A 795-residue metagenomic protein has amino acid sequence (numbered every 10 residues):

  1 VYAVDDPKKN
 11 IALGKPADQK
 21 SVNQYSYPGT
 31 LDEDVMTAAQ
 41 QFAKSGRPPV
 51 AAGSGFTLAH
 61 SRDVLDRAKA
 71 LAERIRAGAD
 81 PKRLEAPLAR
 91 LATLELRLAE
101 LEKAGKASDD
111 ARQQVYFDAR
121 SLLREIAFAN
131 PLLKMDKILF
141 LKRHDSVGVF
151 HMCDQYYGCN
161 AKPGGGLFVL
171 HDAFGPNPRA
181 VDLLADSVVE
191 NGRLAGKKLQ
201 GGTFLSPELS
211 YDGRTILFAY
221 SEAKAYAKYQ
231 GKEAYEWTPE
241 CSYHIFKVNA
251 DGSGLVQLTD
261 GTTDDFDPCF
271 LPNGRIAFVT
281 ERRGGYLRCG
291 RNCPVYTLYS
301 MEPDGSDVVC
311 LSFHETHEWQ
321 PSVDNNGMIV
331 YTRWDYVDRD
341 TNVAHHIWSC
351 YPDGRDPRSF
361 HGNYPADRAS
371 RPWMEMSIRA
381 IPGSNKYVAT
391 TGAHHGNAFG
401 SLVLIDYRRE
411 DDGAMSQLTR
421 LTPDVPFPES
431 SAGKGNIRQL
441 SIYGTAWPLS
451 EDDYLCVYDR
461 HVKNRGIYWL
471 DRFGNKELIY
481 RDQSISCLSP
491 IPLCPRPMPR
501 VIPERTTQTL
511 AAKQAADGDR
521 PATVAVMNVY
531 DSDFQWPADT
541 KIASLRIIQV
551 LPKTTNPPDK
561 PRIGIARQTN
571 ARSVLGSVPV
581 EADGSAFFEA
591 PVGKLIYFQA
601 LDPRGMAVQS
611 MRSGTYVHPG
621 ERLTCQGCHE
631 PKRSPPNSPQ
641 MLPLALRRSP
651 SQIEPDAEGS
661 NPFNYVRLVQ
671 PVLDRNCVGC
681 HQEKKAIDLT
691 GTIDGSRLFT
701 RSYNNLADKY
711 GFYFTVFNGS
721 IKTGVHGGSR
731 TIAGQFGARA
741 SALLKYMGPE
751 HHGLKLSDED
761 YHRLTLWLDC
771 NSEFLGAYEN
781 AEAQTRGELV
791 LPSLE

Functional and structural regions predicted by a protein language model:
Y2-S45: Disordered, acidic Ser/Thr/Pro-rich linker "stalks" and the adjacent N-terminal cap of the next globular domain
F42-A59, T93-S121, A129, M135 (+7 more regions): Aromatic- and Gly/Pro-enriched helix-to-coil junctions and flexible linker segments
E102, H144-K197, K224-E240, N249-A250: Beta-propeller domains
I138, G201-L209, D264-A277, E315-V330 (+4 more regions): Conserved beta-propeller blade repeats
F140-K162, A219-C241, F278-P294, Y331-H345 (+3 more regions): Short, conserved, GDST-rich strand-edge loop motifs in beta-rich repeat architectures
G165-H171, E236-D251, C293-G305, A344-R355 (+2 more regions): Beta-propeller blade signature
P176-G201, N249-T263, E302-T316, Y351-M374 (+3 more regions): Multi-bladed beta-propeller domains
M376-W469: Loop/turn-rich, solvent-exposed surfaces of beta-rich toroidal or solenoidal domains
